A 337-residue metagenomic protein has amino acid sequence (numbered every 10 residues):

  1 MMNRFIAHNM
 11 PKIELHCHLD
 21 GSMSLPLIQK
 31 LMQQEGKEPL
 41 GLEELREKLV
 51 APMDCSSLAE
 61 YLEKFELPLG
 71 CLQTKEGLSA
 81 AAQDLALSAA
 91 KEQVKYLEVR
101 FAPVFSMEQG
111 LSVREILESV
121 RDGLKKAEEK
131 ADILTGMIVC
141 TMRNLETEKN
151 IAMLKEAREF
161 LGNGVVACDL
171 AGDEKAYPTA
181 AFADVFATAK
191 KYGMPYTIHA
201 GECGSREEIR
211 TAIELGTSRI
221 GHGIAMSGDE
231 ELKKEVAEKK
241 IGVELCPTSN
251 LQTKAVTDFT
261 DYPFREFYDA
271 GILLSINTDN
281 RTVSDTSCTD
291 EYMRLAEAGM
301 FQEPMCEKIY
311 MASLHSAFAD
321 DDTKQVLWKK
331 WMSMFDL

Functional and structural regions predicted by a protein language model:
M1-M194, C203-E208, E214, S218-R219 (+2 more regions): Metal-cofactor-binding active-site regions of metalloenzymes
Y196-I198: Conserved hydrophobic beta-strand within the GNAT/NAT acetyltransferase core sheet that lines the active-site cleft
